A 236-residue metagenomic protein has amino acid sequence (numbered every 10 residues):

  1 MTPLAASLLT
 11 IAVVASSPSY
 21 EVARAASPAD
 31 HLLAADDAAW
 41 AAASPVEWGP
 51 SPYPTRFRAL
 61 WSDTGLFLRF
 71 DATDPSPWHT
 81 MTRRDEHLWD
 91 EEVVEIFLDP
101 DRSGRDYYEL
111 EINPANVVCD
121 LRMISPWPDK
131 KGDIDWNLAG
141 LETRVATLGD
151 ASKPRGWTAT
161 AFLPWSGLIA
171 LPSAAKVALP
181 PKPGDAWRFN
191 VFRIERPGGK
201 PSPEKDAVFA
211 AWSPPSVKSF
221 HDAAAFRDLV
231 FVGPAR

Functional and structural regions predicted by a protein language model:
L4-S16: Hydrophobic alpha-helical targeting segments used for export or membrane insertion
V13-R236: Structural preference for beta-rich elements and adjacent junctions enriched in aromatics
